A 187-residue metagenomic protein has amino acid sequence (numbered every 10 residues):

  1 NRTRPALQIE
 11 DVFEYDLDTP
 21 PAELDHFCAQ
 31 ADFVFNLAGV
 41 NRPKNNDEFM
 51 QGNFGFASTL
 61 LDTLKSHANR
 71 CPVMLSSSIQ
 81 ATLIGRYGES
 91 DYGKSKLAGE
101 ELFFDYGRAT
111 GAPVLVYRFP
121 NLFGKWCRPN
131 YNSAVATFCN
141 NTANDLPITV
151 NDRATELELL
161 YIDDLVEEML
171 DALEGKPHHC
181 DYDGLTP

Functional and structural regions predicted by a protein language model:
N1-Q8, T63-A68, Y106-T110, G175-H179: Alpha-helix termini
R2-H26: Adenosine-cofactor binding site in Rossmann-like domains, unifying the SAM/SAH pocket of S-adenosylmethionine-dependent
F13, F35, M74, L115-Y117 (+1 more regions): Hydrophobic/aromatic beta-strand patches that form the interior of the parallel beta-sheet core in alpha/beta enzyme
P20-G55, T59, T63-H67, Q80-Y87: NAD(P)H-binding glycine-rich loop region in Rossmannoid oxidoreductase-like domains and their noncatalytic homologs
M50-F54, E89-L97, R128-N132, L159: Short-chain dehydrogenase/reductase
S58-E101, G107-T110, V114-Y117: Conserved Rossmann-fold NAD(P)-dependent oxidoreductase catalytic core, especially the SDR/UDP-sugar
D105-V116, P120-L157, I162-L173: NAD(P)-dependent short-chain dehydrogenase/reductase
D171-P187: Mid/C-terminal beta-alpha module of Rossmann-like enzyme folds, strongest in SDR-family dehydrogenases/epimerases
